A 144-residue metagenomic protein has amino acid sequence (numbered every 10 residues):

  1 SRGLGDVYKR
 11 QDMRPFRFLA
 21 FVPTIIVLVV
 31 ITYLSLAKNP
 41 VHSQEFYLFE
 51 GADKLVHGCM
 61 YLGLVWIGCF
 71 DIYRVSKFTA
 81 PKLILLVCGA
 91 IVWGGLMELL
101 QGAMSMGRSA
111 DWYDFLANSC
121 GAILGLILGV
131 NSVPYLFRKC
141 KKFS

Functional and structural regions predicted by a protein language model:
S1-Y8: Short, small-residue-biased leader/transition segments that mark boundaries at the very start of proteins
R10-N39, W112-S144: Terminal transmembrane helix and immediately flanking juxtamembrane interfaces of multi-pass membrane proteins
D12-D71, L86: "…centered on the first transmembrane helix and the immediately adjacent amphipathic helix/loop
Y33, C69-Y73, M97, Q101 (+3 more regions): Membrane-water interface at transmembrane helix exits
H42-E50, G95-I123: Interfacial helix-loop-helix junctions of multi-pass membrane proteins
M60, L85-L96: Hydrophobic alpha-helical membrane segments
Y61-V75, C120-V133: Membrane-interfacial alpha-helical segments at the cytosolic side of multi-pass membrane proteins
V75-C88, S144: Internal alpha-helical transmembrane segments of multi-pass membrane proteins
